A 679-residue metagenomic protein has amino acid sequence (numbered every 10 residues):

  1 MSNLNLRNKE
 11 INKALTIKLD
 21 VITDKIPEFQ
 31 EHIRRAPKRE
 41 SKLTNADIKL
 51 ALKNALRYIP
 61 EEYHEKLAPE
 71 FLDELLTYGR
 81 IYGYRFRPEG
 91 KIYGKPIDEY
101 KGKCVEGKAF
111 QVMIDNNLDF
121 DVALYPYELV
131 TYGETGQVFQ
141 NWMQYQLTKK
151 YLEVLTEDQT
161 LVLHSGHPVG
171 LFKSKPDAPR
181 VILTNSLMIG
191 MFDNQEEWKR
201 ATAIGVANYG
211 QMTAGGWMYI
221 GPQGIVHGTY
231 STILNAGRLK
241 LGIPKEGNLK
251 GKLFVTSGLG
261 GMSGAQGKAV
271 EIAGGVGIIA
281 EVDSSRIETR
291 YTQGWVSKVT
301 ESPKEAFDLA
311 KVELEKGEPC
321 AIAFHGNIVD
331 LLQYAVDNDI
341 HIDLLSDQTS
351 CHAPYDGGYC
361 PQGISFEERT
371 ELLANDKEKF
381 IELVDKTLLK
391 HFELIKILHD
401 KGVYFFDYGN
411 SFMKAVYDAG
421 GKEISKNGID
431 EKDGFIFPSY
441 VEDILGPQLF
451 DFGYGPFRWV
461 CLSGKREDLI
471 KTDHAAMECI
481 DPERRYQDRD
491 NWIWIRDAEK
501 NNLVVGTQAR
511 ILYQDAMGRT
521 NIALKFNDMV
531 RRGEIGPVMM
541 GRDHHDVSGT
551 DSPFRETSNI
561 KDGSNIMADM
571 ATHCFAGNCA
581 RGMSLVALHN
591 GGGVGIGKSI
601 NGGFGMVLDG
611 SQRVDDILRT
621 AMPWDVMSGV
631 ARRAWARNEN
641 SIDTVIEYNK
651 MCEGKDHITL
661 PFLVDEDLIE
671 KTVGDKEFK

Functional and structural regions predicted by a protein language model:
M1-A203, A207-I220, D376-K525, M529-G541 (+4 more regions): Long, compositionally biased, glycine/small-hydrophobic-enriched stretches that function as flexible linkers, tethers
T202-V206, T229-G242, P553-F554: Active-site-proximal segments of catalytic enzyme domains that coordinate small-molecule cofactors or metal ions
Q211-L234, R238, K245, K250-L253 (+7 more regions): Catalytic or ion-translocation cores adjacent to nucleophile or general acid/base/metal-coordination motifs in diverse
Q266-A269, Q333-D337, K525, F575: A short acidic, amphipathic alpha-helical/loop segment
V276, H341, Y404: Residue-level detector of anion-binding/catalytic polar loops
S284, G326-V329, Q348-A353, G409-A415 (+2 more regions): Glycine-rich beta-alpha junction loops
A321-T349, D356: Active-site/ligand-binding-proximal alpha/beta "capping" segment
G541-V547, S552-F575: A glycine-rich dinucleotide-binding beta-alpha-beta segment and adjacent secondary-structure elements that constitute
